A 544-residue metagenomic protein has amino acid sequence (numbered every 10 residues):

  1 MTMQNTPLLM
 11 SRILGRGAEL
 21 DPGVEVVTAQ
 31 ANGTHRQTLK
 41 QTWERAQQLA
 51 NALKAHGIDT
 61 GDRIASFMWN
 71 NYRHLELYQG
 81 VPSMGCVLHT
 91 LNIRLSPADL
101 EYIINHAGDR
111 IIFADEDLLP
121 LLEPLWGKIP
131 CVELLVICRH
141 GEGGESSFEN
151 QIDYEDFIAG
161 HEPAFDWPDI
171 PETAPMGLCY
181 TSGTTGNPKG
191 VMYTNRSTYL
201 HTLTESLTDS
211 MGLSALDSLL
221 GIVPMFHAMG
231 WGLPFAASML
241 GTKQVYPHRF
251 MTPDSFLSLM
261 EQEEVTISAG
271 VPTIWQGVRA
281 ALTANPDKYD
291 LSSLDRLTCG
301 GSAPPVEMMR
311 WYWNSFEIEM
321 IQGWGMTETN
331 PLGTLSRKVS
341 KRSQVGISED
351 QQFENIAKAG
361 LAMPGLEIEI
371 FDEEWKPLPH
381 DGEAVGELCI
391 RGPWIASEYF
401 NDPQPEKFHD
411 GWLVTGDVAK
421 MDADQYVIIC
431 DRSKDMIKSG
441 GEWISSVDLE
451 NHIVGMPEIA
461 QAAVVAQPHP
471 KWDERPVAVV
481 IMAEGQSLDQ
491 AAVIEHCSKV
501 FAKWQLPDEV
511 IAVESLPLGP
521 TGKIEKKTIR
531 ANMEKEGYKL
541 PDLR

Functional and structural regions predicted by a protein language model:
I13, A55-H56, S83-D156, V271 (+1 more regions): Structural core segment of the AMP-binding/adenylate-forming
V26-N71, L75-Q79, S96-E101, N150-D156: Conserved AMP-binding/adenylate-forming core of the ANL superfamily
L53-I58, H161-A174, L178-L220, G232-L233 (+2 more regions): Conserved adenylate-forming
L95, E101, I112-A114, S268 (+6 more regions): AMP-binding/adenylate-forming catalytic core of the ANL superfamily
C138, A502-K523, P541-R544: AMP-binding/adenylate-forming catalytic domain of the ANL superfamily
Y199-S218, F226-T266, A281-A284: Conserved AMP-binding/adenylation subdomain of ANL enzymes
Q262-G270, R279-F353, E367, E374-P379: Gly/Ser/Thr-rich phosphate-binding loop
L361-C389, A423-D424, Q486-Q490, E525: Conserved beta-loop-beta connector loops within the AMP-binding
